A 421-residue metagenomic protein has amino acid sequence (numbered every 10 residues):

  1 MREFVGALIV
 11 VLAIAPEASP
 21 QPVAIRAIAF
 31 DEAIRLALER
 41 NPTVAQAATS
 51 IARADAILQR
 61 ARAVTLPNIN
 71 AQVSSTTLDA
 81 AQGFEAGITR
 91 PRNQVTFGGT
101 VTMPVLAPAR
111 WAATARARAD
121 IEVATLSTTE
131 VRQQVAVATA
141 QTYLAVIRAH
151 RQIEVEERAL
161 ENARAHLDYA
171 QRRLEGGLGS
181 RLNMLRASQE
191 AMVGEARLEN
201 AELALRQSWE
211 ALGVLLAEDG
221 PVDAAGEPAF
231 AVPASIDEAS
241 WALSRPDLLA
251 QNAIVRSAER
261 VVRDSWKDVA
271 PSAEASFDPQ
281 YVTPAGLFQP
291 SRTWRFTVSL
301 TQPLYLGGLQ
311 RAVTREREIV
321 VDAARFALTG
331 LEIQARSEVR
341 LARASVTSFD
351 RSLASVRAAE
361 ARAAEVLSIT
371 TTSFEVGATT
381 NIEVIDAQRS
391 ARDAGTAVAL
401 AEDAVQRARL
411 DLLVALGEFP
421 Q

Functional and structural regions predicted by a protein language model:
V5-A15: Bacterial N-terminal signal peptides
S19-P22, D79, A397-Q421: Acidic, low-complexity, intrinsically disordered peripheral segments
P20-Q72, A80, M103-V105, R118 (+8 more regions): Bacterial Sec-pathway N-terminal export signals of envelope proteins
P22-R26, Q72-V105, D223-A234, R263 (+1 more regions): Small/polar, glycine/serine/threonine/aspartate-rich low-complexity segments that form flexible
A33, R40, A47, M103 (+23 more regions): Amphipathic alpha-helical coiled-coil segments and their boundaries
R35-A45, A52-P67, G98-R116, L126-Q133 (+8 more regions): A glycine-/polar-enriched beta->alpha junction
A54, A61, N68, A124 (+26 more regions): Hydrophobic stripe of amphipathic alpha-helices that form coiled-coil interfaces
R132-S244, A342-S345, F349, I369-T372 (+2 more regions): Periplasmic alpha-helical coiled-coil/stalk elements that build and connect Gram-negative outer-membrane
